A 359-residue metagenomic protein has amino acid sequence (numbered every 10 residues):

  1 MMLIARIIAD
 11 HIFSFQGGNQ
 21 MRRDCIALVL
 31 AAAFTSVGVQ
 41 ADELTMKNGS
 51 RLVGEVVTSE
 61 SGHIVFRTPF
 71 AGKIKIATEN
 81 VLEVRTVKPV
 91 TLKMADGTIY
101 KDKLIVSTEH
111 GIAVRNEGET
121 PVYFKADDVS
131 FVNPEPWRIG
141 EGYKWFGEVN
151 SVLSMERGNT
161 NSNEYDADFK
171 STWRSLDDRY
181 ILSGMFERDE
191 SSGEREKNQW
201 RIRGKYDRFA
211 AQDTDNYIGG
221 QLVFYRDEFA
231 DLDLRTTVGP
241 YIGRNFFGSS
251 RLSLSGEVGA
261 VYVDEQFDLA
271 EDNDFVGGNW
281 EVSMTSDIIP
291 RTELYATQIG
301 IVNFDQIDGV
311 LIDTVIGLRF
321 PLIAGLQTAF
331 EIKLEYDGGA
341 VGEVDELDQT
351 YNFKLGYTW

Functional and structural regions predicted by a protein language model:
A27-T35: Bacterial N-terminal signal peptides
Q40-R174, S183-M185: Compositionally biased alpha-helical segments
W145, N161-Y165, E196-W200, L234-V238 (+4 more regions): Residues that define the transmembrane beta-barrel architecture of outer-membrane proteins
V149-L153, A167-W173, G204-R208, L222 (+7 more regions): Residues on the lipid-exposed face of transmembrane beta-strands in outer-membrane beta-barrel proteins
V152-G158, R174-L176, E187-G193, F209-A211 (+6 more regions): Sequence/structural signature of outer-membrane beta-barrel proteins
L176-L182, A211-I218, S249-L254, I288-L294 (+1 more regions): Repeated loop/turn-to-beta-strand initiation elements of outer-membrane beta-barrel proteins
G239, G243, R251-V302: Detector for outer-membrane/organellar transmembrane beta-barrel domains, recognizing the amphipathic beta-strand
Q306-W359: Predominantly the C-terminal beta-signal and adjacent terminal strand-loop region of outer-membrane beta-barrel
